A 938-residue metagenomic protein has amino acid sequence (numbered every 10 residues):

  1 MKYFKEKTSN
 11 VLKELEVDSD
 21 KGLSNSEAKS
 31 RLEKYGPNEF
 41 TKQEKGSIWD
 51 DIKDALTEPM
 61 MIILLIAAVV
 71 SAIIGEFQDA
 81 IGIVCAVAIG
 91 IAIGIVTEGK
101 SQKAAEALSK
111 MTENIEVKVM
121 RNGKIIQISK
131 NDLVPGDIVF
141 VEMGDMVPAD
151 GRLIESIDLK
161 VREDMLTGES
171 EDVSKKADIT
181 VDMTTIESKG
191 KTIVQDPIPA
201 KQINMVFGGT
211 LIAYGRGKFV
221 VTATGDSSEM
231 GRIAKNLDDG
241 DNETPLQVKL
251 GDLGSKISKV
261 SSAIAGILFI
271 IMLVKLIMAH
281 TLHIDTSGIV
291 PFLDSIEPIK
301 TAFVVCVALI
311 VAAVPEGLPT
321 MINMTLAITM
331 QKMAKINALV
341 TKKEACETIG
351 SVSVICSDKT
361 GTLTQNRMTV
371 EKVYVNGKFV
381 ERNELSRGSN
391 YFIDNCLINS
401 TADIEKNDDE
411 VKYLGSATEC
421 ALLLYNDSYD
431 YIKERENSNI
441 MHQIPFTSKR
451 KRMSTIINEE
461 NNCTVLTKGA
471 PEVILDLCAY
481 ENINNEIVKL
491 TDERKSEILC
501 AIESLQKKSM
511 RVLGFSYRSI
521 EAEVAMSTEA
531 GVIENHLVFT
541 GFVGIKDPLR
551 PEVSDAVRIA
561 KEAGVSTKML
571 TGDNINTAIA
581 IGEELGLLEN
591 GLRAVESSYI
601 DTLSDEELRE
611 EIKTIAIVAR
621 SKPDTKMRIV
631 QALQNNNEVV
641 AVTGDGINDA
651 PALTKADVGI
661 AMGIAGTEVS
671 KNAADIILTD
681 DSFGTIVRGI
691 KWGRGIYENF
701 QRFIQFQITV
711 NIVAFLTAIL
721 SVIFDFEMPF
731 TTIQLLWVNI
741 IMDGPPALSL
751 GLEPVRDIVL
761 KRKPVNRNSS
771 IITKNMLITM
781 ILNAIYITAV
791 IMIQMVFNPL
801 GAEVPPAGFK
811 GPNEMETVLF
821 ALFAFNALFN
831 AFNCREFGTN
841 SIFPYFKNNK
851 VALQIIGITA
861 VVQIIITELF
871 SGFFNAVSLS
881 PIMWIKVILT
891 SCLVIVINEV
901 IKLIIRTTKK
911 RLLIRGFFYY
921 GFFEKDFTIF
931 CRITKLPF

Functional and structural regions predicted by a protein language model:
M1-P764, S769-I772, I785, F820 (+2 more regions): Conserved cytosolic headpiece of P-type ATPases
I299, F809-P812, N826, I882: Membrane-interface segments at the starts/ends of alpha-helical transmembrane spans
V722-T731, V796-E814: Helix-coil boundary and interhelical linker segments in multi-pass alpha-helical membrane proteins
M742, E816-A831: Generic alpha-helical transmembrane segments
T779-Q794: Alpha-helical transmembrane segments of multi-pass integral membrane proteins
A789-V790, F829-N833: Append "with occasional cross-activation on large, charged helical scaffolds in nucleic-acid assemblies
T908-F922, D926-R932, L936-P937: Positively charged N-terminal leader segments that act as targeting/secretion signals
